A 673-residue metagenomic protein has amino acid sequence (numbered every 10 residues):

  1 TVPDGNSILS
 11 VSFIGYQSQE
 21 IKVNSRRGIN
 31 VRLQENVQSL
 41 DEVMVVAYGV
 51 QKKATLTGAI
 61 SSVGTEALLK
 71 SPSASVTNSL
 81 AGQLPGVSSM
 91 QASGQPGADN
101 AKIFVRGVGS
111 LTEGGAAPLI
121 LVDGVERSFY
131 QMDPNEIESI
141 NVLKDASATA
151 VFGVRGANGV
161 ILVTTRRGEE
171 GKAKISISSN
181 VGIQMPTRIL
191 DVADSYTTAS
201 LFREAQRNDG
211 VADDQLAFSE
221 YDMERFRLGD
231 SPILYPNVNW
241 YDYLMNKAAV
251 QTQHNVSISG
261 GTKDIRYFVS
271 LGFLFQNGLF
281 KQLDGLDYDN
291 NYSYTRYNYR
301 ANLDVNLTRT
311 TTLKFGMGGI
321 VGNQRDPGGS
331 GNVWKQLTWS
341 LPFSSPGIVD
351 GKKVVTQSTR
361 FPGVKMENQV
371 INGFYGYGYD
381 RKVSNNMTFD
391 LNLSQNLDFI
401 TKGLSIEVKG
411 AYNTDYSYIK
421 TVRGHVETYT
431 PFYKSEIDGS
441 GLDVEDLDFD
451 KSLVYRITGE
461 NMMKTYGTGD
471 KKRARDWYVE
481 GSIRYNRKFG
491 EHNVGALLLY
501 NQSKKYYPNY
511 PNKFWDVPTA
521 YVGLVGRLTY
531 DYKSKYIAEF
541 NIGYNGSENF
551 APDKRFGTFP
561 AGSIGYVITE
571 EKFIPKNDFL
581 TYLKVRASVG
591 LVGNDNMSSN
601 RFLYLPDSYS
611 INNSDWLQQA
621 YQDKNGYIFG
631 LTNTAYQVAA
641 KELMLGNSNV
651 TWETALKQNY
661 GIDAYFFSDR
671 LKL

Functional and structural regions predicted by a protein language model:
T1-Y299, L313: Short, small/polar-rich motifs associated with maturation and membrane association, primarily at protein termini
Q17-E20, E126, K353-V355, G441 (+1 more regions): Short, solvent-exposed loop/turn motifs
L68, A116-A117, T252, N302-T311 (+6 more regions): Extracellular/periplasmic, surface-exposed regions of secreted and cell-surface proteins
V87, Q184, R296, G322 (+2 more regions): Generic recognition of well-structured, leucine-rich alpha-helical segments and adjacent helix-turn regions within
G124, G351-K353, T359, G439 (+1 more regions): Detector for glycine-centered tight turns/loop "hinges" at secondary-structure junctions
D213-N239, Q253, W334-N368: Acidic, glycine-rich flexible loop segments
